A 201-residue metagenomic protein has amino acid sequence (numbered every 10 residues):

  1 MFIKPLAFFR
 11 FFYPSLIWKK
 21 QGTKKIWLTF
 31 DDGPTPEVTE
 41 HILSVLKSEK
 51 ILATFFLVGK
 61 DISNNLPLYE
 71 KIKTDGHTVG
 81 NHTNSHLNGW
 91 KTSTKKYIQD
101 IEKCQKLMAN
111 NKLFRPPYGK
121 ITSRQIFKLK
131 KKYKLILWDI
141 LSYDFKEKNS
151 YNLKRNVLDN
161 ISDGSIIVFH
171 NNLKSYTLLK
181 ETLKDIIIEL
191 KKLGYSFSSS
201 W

Functional and structural regions predicted by a protein language model:
F2-N81, S85-N88, K96, N110-N111: Active-site beta->alpha N-cap acidic-glycine motif
E37, S63-N64, R124, K148 (+1 more regions): Residues that form or flank phosphate/diphosphate-binding pockets in enzymes that use nucleotide phosphates
L43-L52, F56, H77-T78, N84 (+4 more regions): CE4/NodB-like, metal-dependent polysaccharide N-deacetylase domain that modifies extracellular/periplasmic N-acetylated
L57-I62, S85-N88, K120, L141-D144 (+1 more regions): Short histidine/acidic/glycine/proline-rich micro-motifs that form metal- and phosphate-coordinating active-site loops
N65, G89-T92, D144-Y151: Short, charged, surface-exposed secondary-structure boundary motifs
P67-E70, T94-I101, S150-R155, K180-K184: Charged helix-capping and loop-helix junction motifs
K120-L158, G194-W201: His/Asp/Glu-enriched short active-site or ligand-binding loop at hydrolase and phosphoryl-transfer sites
L158-W201: Catalytic grooves of carbohydrate-active enzymes
